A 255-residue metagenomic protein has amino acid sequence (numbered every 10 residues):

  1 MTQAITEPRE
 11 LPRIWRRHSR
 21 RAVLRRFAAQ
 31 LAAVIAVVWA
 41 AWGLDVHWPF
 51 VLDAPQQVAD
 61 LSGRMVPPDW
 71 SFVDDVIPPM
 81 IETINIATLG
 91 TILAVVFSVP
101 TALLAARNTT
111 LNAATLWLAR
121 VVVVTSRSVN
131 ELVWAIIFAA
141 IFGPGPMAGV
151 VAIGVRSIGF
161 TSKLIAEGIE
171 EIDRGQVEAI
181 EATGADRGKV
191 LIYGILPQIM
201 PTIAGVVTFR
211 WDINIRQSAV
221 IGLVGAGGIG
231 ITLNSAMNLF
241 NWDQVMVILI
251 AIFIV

Functional and structural regions predicted by a protein language model:
M1-I92, V99, L104, N108 (+1 more regions): N-terminal, non-cleaved signal-anchor transmembrane helix
I77-N85, A119-S126, N130, D212 (+2 more regions): Alpha-helical membrane-interface segments at transmembrane helix boundaries
M80, I84, T88, I92 (+9 more regions): Residue-level signature of the transmembrane alpha-helical core of multi-pass small-molecule transporters
T91-V99, L103, R107, L132 (+5 more regions): Hydrophobic positions within alpha-helical transmembrane segments of bacterial inner-membrane proteins
T101-A135, L164-E167: Cytoplasmic-entry segments and transmembrane alpha-helices of multi-pass inner-membrane transporters
V123-S157: Generic hydrophobic transmembrane alpha-helix motif, especially the helices
P144-R210: Membrane-cytosol interface at the C-terminal ends of specific transmembrane alpha-helices in multi-pass membrane
L239-V255: A membrane-interface signal for the N-terminal entry of alpha-helical transmembrane segments
